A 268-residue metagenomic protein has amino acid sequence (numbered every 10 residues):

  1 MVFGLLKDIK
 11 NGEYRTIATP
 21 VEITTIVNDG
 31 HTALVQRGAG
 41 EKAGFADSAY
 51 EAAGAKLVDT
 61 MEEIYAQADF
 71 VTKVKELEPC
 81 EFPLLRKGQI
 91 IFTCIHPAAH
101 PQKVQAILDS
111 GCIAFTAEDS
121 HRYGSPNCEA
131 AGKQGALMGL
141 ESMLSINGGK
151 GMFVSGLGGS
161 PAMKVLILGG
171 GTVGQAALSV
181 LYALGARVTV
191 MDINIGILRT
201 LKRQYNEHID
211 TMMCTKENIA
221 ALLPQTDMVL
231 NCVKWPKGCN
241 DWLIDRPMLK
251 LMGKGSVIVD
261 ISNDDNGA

Functional and structural regions predicted by a protein language model:
V2, D8-K10, P79-M163: Glycine/serine-rich phosphate-binding loop and adjoining beta1-alpha1 elements at the start of nucleotide-handling
V2-A106: An N-terminal-biased, well-structured beta-alpha scaffold segment characteristic of Rossmann-like dinucleotide-binding
K7, N11-K42, G148-N231: Glycine-rich phosphate/diphosphate-binding loop of Rossmann-like nucleotide-binding domains
D8-K10, G38-G40, E76, H96-P97 (+6 more regions): Short, ordered loop/turn segments at secondary-structure junctions
G30, G54, Q67-A68, G88-Q89 (+4 more regions): Short, well-ordered alpha-helix to beta-strand connector turns
K56-M61, F115, D210-T215: Short acidic-hydrophobic, aromatic-tinged amphipathic segments that line or gate anion-handling sites
E207-A268: Rossmann-like adenosine-cofactor binding region
